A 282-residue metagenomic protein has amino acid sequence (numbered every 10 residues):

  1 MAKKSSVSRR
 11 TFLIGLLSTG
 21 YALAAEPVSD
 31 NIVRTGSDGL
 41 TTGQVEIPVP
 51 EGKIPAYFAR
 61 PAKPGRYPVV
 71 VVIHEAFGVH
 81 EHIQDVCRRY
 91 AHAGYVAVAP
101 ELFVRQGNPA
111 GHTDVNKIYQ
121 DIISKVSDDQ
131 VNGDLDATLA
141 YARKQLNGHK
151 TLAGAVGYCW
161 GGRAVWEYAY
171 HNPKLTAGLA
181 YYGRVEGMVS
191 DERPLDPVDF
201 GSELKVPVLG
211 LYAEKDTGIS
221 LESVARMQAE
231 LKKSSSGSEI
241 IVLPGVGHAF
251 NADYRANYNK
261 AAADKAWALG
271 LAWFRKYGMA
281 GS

Functional and structural regions predicted by a protein language model:
M1-G20: N-terminal secretory signal peptides and thylakoid transit peptides that target proteins across membranes
V28-A62: N-terminal cap/lid segment of alpha/beta-hydrolase-fold proteins
R66-E75: Short beta-strand element of the alpha/beta-hydrolase
E81-P100, V104-R105: Short amphipathic alpha-helix adjacent to the substrate-entry channel of hydrolases
T113-G154, M279: Gly/Ser-rich "nucleophile elbow"/oxyanion-hole loop immediately N-terminal to the catalytic nucleophile in hydrolases
A137-P197: Primarily recognizes the serine-hydrolase "nucleophile elbow" in alpha/beta-hydrolase and SGNH/GDSL folds
L204, G210-Y212: Short beta-strand/loop motif that positions the catalytic acidic residue of the alpha/beta-hydrolase fold
S235-S282: C-terminal catalytic histidine-bearing segment of alpha/beta-hydrolase fold enzymes
